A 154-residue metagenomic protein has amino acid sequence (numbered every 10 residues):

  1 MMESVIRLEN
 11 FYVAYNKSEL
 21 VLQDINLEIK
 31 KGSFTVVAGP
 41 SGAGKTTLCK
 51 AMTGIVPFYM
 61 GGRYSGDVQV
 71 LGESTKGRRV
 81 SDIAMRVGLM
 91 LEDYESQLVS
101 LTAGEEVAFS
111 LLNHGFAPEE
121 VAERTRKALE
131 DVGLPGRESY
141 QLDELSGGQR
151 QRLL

Functional and structural regions predicted by a protein language model:
M2-L8, Y12-D24, V56-G61, K76-R79 (+1 more regions): A short, flexible loop at the N-terminus of ABC-type nucleotide-binding domains that lies
R7, G72, E119-R137: Conserved ABC ATPase "signature" region
L8-F11, E19-S33, G66, V132: Conserved beta-strand
V36, R152-L154: ABC ATPase nucleotide-binding domain "signature" region
A38-A43: The feature captures the beta-strand-to-loop junction immediately N-terminal to the Walker
T53: Helix-to-loop junction immediately C-terminal to a conserved catalytic motif
G61-S74: Conserved ABC transporter NBD signature motif
Q141-L145, Q149: Conserved ABC ATPase signature
